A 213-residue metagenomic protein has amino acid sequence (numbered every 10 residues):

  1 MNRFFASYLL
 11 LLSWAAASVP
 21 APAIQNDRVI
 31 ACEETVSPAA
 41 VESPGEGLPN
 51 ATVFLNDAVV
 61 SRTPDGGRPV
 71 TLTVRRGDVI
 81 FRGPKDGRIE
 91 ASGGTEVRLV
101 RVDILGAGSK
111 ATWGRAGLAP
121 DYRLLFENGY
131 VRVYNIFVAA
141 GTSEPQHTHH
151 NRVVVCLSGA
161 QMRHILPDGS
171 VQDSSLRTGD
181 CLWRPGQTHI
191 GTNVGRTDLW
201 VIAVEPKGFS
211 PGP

Functional and structural regions predicted by a protein language model:
M1-F4: Positively charged n-region of N-terminal signal peptides that target proteins for export
A6-A15: Bacterial N-terminal signal peptides
A21-L55, G117-E144, N151-V154, V204: A short glycine-rich, His/Asp/Glu-containing loop-to-beta-strand
E42-P44, S61-R62, R82, D86-G93 (+5 more regions): Short beta-strand His + acidic residue motifs that chelate non-heme Fe in jelly-roll/DSBH and cupin folds
G47-D65, H149-D168: Glycine- and acidic-residue-biased ligand/ion/polar-headgroup-sensing regions
D57, P84-L105, G159, G186-F209: Ligand-binding loop in jelly-roll beta-barrel domains
G66-P84, S170-G186: Short acidic-glycine-tyrosine-enriched beta hairpin
R88-F137: Surface-exposed beta-loop interaction hotspot
